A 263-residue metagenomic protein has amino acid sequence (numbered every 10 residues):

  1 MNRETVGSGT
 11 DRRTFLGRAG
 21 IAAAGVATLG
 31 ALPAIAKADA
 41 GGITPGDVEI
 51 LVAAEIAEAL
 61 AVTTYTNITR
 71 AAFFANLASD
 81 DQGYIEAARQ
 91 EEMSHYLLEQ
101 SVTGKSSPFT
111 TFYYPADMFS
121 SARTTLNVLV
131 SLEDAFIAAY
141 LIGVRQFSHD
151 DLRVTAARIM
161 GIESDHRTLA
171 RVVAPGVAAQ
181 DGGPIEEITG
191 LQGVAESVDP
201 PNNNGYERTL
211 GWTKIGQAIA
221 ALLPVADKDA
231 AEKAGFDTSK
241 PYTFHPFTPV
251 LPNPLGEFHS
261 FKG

Functional and structural regions predicted by a protein language model:
N2-D11, G20-A24, L29-G263: All-alpha RGS (Regulator of G-protein Signaling) helical domain and cognate RGS-like helical scaffolds
